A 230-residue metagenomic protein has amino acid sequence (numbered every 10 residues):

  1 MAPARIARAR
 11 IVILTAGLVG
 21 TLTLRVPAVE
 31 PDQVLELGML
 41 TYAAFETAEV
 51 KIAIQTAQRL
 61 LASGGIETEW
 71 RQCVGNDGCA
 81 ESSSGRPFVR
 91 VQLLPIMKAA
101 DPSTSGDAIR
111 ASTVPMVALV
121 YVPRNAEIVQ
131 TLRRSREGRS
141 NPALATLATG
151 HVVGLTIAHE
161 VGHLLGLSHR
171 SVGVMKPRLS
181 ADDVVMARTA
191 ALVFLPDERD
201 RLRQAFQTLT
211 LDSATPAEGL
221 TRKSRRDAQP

Functional and structural regions predicted by a protein language model:
M1-I13: Bacterial N-terminal signal peptides that target proteins for export
A4, L37, Y42, G85-V91 (+4 more regions): Generic preference for hydrophobic/aromatic residues in regular secondary structure cores
R10-R25: Bacterial N-terminal signal peptides
T15-L18, T104, A217, R225: Intrinsically disordered, low-complexity segments enriched in small/polar residues
V29, G38-Q55, V122-V152, L164 (+1 more regions): Metalloprotease/metallohydrolase-associated module, dominated by Zn2+-dependent proteases
Q33-L35: Short structural boundary motif marking the start of a folded domain
T47-S168: Metzincin-family zinc-dependent endopeptidase catalytic domain
